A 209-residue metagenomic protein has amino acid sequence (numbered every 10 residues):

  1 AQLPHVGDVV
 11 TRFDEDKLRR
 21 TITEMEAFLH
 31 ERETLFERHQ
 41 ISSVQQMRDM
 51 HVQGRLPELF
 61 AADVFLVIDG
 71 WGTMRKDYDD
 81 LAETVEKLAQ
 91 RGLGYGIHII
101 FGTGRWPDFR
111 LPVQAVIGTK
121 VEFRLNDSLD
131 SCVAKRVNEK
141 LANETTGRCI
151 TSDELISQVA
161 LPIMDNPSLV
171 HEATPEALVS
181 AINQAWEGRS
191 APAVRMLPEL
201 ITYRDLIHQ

Functional and structural regions predicted by a protein language model:
A1-S42, E58-L125, L129, I207-Q209: P-loop NTPase catalytic phosphate-binding loop
L3-V9, G102, F109-Q209: Phosphate-binding and hydrolysis-coupling loops of NTP-dependent motor/remodeling domains
M25, M47-M50, M74, M164 (+1 more regions): Detector for methionine-enriched segments
Q45, Q53-L56: Intrinsic, low-complexity N-terminal interaction/targeting segments
D49-V52, V85: Active-site-adjacent structural elements in folded domains
